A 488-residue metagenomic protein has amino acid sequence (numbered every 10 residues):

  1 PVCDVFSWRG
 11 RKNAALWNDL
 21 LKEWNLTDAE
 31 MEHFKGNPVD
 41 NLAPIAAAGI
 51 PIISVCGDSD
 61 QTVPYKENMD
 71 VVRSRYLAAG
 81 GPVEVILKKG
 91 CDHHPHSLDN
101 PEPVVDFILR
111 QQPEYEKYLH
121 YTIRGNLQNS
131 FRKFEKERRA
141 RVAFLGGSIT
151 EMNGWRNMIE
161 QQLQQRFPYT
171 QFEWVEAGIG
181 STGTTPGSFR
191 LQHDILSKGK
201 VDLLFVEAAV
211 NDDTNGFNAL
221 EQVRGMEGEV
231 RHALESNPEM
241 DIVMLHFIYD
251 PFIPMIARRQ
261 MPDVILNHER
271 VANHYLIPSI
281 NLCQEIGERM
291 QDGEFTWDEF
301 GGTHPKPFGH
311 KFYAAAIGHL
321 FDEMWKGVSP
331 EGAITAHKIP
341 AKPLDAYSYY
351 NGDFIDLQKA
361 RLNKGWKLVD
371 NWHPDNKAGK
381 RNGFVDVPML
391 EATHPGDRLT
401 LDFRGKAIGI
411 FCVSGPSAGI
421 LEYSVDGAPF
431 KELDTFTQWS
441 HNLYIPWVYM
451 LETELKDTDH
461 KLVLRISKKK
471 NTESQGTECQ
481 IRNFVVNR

Functional and structural regions predicted by a protein language model:
D4-P44: Mobile cap/lid helix-loop segments that gate and shape the active-site cleft of serine hydrolases
I45-I52, A79-G81: Short, proline-enriched alpha-helix->beta-strand connector loops that line the catalytic pocket of alpha/beta-hydrolase
I53-D60: Short beta-strand/loop motif that positions the catalytic acidic residue of the alpha/beta-hydrolase fold
T62, K66-E116: C-terminal catalytic histidine-bearing segment of alpha/beta-hydrolase fold enzymes
E116-F144, I149: Membrane/wall-proximal cationic-aromatic binding patches
R139-G154, I179-G183, A407, P416: Catalytic nucleophile-elbow at a beta strand-turn-alpha helix junction centered on a G-D-S/GDSL motif, marking
N157-E173, A177, T182, P186-I334 (+6 more regions): Alpha-helical cap/lid subdomain in secreted, periplasmic, or secretory-pathway luminal O-acyl-processing enzymes
K326, P330-D402, F411: Glycan-recognition and processing domains
